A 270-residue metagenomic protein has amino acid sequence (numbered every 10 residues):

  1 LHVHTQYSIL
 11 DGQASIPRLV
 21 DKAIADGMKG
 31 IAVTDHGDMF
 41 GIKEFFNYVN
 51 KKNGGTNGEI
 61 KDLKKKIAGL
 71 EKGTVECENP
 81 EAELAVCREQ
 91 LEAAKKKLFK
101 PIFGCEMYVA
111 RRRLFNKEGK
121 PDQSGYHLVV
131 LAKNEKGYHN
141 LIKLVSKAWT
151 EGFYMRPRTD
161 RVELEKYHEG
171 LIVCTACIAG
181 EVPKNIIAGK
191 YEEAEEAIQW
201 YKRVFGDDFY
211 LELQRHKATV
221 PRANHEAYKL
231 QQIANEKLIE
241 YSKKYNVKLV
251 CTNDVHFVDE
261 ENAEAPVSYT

Functional and structural regions predicted by a protein language model:
L1-Y269: Phosphodiester-processing cores and adjacent nucleic acid-binding clamps
